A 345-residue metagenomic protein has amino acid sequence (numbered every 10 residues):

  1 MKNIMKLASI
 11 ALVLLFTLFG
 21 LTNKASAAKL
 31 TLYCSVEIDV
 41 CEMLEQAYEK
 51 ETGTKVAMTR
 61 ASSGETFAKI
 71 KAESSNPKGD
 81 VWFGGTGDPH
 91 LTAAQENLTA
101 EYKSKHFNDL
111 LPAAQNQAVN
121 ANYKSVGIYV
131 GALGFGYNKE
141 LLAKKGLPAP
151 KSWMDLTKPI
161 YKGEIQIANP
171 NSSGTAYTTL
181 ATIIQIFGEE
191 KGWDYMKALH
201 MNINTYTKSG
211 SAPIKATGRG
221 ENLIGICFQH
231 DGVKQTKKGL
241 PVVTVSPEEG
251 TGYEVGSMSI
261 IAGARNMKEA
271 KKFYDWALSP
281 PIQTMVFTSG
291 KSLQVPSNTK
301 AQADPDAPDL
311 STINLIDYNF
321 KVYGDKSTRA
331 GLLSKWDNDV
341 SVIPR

Functional and structural regions predicted by a protein language model:
A27-T92: Early extracytoplasmic/lumenal segment of secretory-pathway proteins
S35-E42, K78-E221: Extracytoplasmic ligand-binding site segments that recognize negatively charged/polar headgroups
D88-T92, G218, L223-P241: A ligand-binding cleft/hinge motif common to bilobed small-molecule-binding domains
A100-D109, S125, M154, L240-G252 (+1 more regions): Short beta-strand->loop
G136-L141, A181, V255-N266, M285-T288: A bilobed periplasmic-binding-protein/Venus flytrap-type ligand-binding module shared by bacterial periplasmic
Y195-H200, Y206-T207, K238-A262, T299: Periplasmic-binding protein-like
I261-F320: Mature extracytoplasmic/periplasmic domains
Y318-R345: Conserved C-terminal helix/tail region of periplasmic/extracytoplasmic solute-binding proteins
